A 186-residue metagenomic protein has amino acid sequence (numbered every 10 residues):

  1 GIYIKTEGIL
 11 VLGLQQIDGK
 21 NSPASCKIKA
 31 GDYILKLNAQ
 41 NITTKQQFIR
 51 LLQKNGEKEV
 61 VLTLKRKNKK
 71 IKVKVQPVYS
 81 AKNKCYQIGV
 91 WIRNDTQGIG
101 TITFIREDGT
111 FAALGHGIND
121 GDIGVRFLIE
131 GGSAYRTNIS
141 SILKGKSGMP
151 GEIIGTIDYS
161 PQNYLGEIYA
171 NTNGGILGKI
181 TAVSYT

Functional and structural regions predicted by a protein language model:
G1-K29: PDZ/PDZ-like groove recognition
I4-I9, E57-E59, K70, N83-Q87 (+2 more regions): Extracytoplasmic
V11, G31-I34, L62, I102: Terminal peptide-recognition signature
A24-Q46: Conserved PDZ fold ligand-binding element
Q47-F48, N55-E59, Q76, D122-S141 (+1 more regions): Beta-strand/loop-dominated core regions that host nucleotide or nucleotide-derived cofactor-binding catalytic loops
I49-I88: PDZ-domain C-terminal substructure recognizer with occasional recognition of PDZ-binding tails
A81-N83, R93-S133: Long, internal scaffold/assembly segments composed of regular secondary structure
T186: Conserved small/polar residues in nucleotide/adenosyl-binding loops
